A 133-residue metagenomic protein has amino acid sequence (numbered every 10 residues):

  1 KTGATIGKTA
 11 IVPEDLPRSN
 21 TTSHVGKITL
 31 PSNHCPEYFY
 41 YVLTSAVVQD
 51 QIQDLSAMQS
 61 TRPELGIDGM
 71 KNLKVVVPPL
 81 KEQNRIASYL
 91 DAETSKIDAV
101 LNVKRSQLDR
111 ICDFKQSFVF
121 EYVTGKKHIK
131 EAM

Functional and structural regions predicted by a protein language model:
T2-T21, E37-Y41, D50-S56, S60: Short, ligand-facing micro-motifs at secondary-structure edges
T5, R18-G26, A57-N84: A short glycine-rich beta-alpha junction/loop motif
V12, L30, V75-V77: Hydrophobic residues in beta-strands and at strand termini
S23-G26, E37-Y38, K71-N72, S95 (+1 more regions): Positions in alpha-helical segments
G26, Y40-T44, D54, F120: Generic alpha-helical structural context detector
L30-P36: Ligand-binding loop in jelly-roll beta-barrel domains
V76-M133: Amphipathic alpha-helical coiled-coil/heptad-repeat segments
